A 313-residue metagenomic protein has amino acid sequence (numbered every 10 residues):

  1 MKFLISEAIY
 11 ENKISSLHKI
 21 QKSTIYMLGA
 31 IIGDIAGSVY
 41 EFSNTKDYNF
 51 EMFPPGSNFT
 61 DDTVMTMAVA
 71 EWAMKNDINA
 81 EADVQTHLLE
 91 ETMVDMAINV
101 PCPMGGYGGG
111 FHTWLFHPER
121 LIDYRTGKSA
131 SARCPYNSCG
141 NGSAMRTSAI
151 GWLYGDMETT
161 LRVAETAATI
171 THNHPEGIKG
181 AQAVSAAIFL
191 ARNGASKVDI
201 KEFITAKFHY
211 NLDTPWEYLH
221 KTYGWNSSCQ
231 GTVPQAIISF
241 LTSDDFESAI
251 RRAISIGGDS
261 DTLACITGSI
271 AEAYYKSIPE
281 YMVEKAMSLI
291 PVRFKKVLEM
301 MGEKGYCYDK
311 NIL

Functional and structural regions predicted by a protein language model:
M1-L313: Structured, active/binding-site neighborhoods that engage oxygen-rich ligands
